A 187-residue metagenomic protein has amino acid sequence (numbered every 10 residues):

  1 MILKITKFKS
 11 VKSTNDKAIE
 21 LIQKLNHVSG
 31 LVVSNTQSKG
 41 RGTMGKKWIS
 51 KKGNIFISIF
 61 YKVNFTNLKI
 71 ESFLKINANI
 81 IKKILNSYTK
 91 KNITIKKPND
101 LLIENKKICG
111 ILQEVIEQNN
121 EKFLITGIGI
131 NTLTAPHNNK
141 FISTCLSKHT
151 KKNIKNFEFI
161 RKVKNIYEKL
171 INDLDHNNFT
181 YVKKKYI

Functional and structural regions predicted by a protein language model:
M1-S87, K91, N153: N-terminal lobe of the biotin/lipoate ligase/transferase fold
K7, F65-I93, I103-I187: Long, positively charged amphipathic alpha-helical accessory segments at protein N-termini or as interdomain linkers
N26-V28, K97, K106: Short, basic and Ser/Thr-rich N-terminal targeting/leader segments
I59-Y61, K97, I128: Residue-level recognition of conserved beta-strand positions in structured domain cores
